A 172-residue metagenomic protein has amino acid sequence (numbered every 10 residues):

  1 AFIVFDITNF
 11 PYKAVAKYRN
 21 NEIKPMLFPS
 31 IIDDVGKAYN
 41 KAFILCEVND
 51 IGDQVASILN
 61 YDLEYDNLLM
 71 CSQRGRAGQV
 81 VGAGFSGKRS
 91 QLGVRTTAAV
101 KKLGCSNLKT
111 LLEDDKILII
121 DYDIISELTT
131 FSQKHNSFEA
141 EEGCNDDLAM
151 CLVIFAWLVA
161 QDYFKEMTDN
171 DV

Functional and structural regions predicted by a protein language model:
A1-I7: Gly/Thr-rich phosphate-binding beta-strand-loop-beta motif of the actin/hexokinase/Hsp70
F2, I44-E47, C151: Short, conserved catalytic/metal-binding motifs centered on acidic residues
T8-H135: Mg2+-dependent endonuclease catalytic cores in nucleic-acid-processing enzymes, primarily RNase H-like
K17, V153-V172: Acidic two-metal-ion nuclease catalytic site recognized across multiple nuclease folds, prominently DnaQ/RNase D-T
H135-F138, D146-F155: Amphipathic alpha-helical interaction/assembly segments
E141-G143, K165: Long, compositionally biased intrinsically disordered regions
